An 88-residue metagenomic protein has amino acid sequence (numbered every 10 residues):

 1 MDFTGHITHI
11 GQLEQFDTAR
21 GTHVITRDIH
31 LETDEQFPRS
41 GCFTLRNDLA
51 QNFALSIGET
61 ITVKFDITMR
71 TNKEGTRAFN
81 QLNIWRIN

Functional and structural regions predicted by a protein language model:
M1-N88: Single-stranded nucleic acid-binding surfaces, predominantly the OB-fold ssDNA-binding core
